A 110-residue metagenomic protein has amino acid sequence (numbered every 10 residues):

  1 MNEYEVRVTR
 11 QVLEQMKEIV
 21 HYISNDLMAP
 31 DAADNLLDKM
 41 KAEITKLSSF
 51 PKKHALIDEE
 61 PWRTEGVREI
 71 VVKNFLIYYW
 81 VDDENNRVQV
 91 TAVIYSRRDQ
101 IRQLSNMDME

Functional and structural regions predicted by a protein language model:
M1-K39: Arg/Lys-rich, positively charged N-terminal/basic patches that mediate binding to nucleic acids
V20, K41, T91-I94: Conserved protein kinase catalytic domain
V20, S48-A55, I101: Short amphipathic alpha-helical interaction/hinge segments
K41-S49: Compact soluble domain cores
F50, H54-D83: Basic/aromatic recognition patch in beta-strand/loop cores that engages polyanionic ligands
V72-L76, W80-E110: Enriched for short, Lys/Arg-rich terminal
